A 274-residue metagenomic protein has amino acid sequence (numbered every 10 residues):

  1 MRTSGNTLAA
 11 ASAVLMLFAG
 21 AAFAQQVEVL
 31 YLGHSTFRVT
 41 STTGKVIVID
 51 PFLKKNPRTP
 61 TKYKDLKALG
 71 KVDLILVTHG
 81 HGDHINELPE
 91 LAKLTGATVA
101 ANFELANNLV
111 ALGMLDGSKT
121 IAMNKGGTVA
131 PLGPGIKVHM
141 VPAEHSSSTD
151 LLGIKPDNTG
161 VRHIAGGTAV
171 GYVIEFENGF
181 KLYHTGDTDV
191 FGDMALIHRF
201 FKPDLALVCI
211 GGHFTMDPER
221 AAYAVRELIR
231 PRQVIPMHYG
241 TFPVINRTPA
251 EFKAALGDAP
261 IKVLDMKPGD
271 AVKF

Functional and structural regions predicted by a protein language model:
R2-V46, L53-K55, E144, G160 (+2 more regions): Zn-dependent metallo-beta-lactamase
A24-V27, S41-I47, T128-H139, E175-L182 (+1 more regions): Beta-strand-turn-beta hairpins that frame and shape the catalytic cleft of phosphate-ester-processing enzymes
L32, T40-G82, N86-L94, D116 (+2 more regions): Pre-active-site segment of Zn-dependent metallo-hydrolases
G33-S35, S41-K45, P51-L53, H81 (+6 more regions): A mature extracytoplasmic/lumenal domain signature
I49-D50, V72-G80, A100-F103, L182-G186 (+3 more regions): Active-site neighborhood of phospho(di)ester-bond hydrolases with catalytic His/Asp-centered motifs
K55-N56, G82-N86, A106-L109, G127-A130 (+5 more regions): Active-site environment of divalent metal-dependent phosphoester hydrolases
V99, G113-L132, R220-F274: Binuclear metal-ion centers of metallo-dependent hydrolases, dominated by the metallo-beta-lactamase
D157-E227, E251: Active-site-proximal loop/helix segments of hydrolase catalytic cores
